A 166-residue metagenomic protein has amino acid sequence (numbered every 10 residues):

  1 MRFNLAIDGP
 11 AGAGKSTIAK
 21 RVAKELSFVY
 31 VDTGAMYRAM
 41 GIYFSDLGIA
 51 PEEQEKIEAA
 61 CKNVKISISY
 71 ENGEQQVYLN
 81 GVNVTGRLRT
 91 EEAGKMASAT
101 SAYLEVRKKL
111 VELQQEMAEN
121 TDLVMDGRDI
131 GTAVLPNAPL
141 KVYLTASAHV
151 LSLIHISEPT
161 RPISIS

Functional and structural regions predicted by a protein language model:
M1-N4: Pre-Walker A (Motif I) flank of P-loop NTPase domains
I7: Hydrophobic anchor at the beta1->P-loop junction of P-loop NTPases
A11: The conserved Walker
G14: Conserved glycine(s) of the Walker
I18: Hydrophobic positions on the alpha1 helix immediately C-terminal to the Walker A/P-loop
A35-D122, V134, H149: ATP-dependent small-molecule kinase phosphotransfer cores that center on conserved nucleotide phosphate-binding segments
P136-I154: Conserved phosphate-donor/acceptor-positioning beta-strand/loop module used by diverse small-molecule
I154-S166: Single conserved hydrophobic/aromatic residue that forms the stacking wall/gate of nucleotide- or nucleobase-binding
